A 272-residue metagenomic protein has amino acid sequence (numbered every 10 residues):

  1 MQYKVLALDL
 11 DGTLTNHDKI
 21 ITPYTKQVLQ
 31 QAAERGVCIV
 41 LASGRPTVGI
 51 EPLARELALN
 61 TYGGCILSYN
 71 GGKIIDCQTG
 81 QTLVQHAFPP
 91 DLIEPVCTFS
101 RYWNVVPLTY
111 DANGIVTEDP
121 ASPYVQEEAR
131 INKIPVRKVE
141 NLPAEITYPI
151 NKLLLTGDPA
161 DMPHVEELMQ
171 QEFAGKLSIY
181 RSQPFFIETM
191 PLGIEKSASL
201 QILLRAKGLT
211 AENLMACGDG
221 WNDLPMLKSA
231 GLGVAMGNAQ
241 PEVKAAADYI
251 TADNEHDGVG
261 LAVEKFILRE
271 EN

Functional and structural regions predicted by a protein language model:
M1-V5, T22, E188-N272: Mg2+-dependent phosphoryl-transfer enzymes with acidic/Ser/Thr/Gly-rich catalytic loops
Q2-D18: Asp-based phosphoryl-transfer active-site loop
P23-P123: Active-site phosphate-binding/coordination module
T25, I50-A54, V165, M169 (+3 more regions): Hydrophobic packing residues within well-ordered alpha-helices of enzyme cores
G36-V40, G64, K152, E212-N213 (+1 more regions): Short active-site oxyanion
E56-N60, L83-Q85, Y124-E128, K196-S197 (+2 more regions): Short, hinge-like loop/turn segments at secondary-structure boundaries
L57, Y62, N70, F173-G175 (+2 more regions): Short, structured coil segments at secondary-structure junctions
F99, W103-C217: Conserved acidic, metal-coordinating active-site core of Asp-based, Mg2+-dependent phosphoryl-transfer enzymes
